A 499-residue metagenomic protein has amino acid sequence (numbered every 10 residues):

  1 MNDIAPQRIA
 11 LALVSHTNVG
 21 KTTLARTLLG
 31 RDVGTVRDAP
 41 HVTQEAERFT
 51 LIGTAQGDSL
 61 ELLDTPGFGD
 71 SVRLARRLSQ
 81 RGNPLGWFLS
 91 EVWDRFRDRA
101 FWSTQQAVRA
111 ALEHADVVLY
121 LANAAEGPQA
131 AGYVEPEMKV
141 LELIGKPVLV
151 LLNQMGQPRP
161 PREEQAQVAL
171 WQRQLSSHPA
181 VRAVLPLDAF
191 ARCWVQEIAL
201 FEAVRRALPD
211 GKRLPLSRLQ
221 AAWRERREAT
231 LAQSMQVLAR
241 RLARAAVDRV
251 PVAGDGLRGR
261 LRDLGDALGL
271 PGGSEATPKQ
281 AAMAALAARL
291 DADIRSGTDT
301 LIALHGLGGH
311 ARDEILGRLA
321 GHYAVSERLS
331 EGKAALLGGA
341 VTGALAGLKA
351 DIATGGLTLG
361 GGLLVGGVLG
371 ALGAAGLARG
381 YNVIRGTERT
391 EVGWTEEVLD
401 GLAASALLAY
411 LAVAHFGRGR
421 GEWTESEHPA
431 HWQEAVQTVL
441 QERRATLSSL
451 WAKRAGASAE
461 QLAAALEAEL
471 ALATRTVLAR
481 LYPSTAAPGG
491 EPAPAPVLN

Functional and structural regions predicted by a protein language model:
M1-W87, E91-V92: Conserved G1/Walker A P-loop phosphate-binding module
V42-E47, Q280-K349: Add "or lipid-surface remodeling" -> "...that mediate pore formation, membrane permeabilization, membrane fusion
L63-D64, F68-R73, S103, A353 (+2 more regions): Flexible phosphate-sensing "switch/lid" loops adjacent to ATP/NTP-binding sites across phosphate-transfer
S79-A183: Conserved C-terminal guanine-recognition region of P-loop GTPase G domains, centered on the G4
Q154-R226: Canonical P-loop GTPase G-domain recognition
K212-Q280, L481-V497: Alpha-helical transmembrane helix bundles of large polytopic membrane transport and channel proteins
S326-V383: Membrane-inserting effector segments that mediate pore formation, membrane fusion, or transient membrane insertion
T390-N499: Amphipathic, membrane-inserting segments
